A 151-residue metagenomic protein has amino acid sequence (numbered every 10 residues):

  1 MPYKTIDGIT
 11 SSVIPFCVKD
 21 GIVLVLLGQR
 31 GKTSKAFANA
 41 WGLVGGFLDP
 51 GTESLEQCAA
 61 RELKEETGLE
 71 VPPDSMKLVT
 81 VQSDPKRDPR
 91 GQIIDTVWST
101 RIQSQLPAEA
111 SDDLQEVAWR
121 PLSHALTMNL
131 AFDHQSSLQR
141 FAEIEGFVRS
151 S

Functional and structural regions predicted by a protein language model:
M1-L43, E56, V71: N-terminal strand-loop-strand
T33-S34, G46-R140, I144-F147: Unchanged
